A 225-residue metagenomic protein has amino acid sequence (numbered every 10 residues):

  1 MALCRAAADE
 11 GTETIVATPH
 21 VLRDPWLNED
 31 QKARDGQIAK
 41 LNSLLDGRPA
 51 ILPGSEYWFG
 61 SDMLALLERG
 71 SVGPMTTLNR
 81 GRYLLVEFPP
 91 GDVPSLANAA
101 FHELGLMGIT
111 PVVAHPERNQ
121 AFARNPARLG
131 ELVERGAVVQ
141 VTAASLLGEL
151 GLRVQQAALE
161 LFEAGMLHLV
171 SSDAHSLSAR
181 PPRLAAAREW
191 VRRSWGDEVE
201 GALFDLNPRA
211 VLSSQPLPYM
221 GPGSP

Functional and structural regions predicted by a protein language model:
M1-T18, Q31-D46: Alpha-helical scaffold segments that flank or form the walls of functional sites
A8, G105, F162-E163: Non-catalytic positions within long, well-ordered alpha-helices that form the structural scaffold/packing of enzyme
T18-H20, M166-P182: Short acidic/histidine-rich active-site segments
L22-P25, W58-S61, R118-F122, L146-E149 (+1 more regions): Active-site environment of divalent metal-dependent phosphoester hydrolases
L27-Q140, P218-P225: Extended substrate/RNA-proximal surfaces in nucleic-acid metabolism proteins
F122-G130, L150-L159, A164, L177-W190 (+2 more regions): Histidine/acidic-residue-rich catalytic or RNA/ligand-binding cores of hydrolases and nuclease-related proteins
V141, A158-S172: Conserved short secondary-structure transition element at the edge of the structured enzyme core that lines
L184-A185, E189-P225: Mid-to-C-terminal alpha-helical segments outside catalytic/metal-binding sites
